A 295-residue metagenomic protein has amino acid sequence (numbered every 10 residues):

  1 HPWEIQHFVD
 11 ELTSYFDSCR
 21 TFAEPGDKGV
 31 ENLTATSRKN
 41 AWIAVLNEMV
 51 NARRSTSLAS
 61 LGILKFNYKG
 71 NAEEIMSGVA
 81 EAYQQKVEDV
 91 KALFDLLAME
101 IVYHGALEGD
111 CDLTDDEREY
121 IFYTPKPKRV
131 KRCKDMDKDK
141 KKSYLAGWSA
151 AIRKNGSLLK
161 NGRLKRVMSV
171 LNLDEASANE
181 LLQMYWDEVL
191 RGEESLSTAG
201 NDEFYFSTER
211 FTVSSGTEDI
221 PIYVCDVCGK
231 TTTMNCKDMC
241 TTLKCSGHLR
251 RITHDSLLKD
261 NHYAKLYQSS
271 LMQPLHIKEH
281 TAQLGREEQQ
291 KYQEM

Functional and structural regions predicted by a protein language model:
H1-M295: Helicase motor interdomain insertion/brace
